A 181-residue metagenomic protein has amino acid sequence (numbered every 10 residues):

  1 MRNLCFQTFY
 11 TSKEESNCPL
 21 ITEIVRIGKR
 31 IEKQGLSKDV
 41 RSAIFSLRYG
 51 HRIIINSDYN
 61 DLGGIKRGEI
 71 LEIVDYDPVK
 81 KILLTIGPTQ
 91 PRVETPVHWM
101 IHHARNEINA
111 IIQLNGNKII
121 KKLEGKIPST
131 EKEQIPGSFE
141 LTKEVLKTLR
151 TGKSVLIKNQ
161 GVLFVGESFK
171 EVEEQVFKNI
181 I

Functional and structural regions predicted by a protein language model:
M1-I181: Glycine-rich flexible loops
